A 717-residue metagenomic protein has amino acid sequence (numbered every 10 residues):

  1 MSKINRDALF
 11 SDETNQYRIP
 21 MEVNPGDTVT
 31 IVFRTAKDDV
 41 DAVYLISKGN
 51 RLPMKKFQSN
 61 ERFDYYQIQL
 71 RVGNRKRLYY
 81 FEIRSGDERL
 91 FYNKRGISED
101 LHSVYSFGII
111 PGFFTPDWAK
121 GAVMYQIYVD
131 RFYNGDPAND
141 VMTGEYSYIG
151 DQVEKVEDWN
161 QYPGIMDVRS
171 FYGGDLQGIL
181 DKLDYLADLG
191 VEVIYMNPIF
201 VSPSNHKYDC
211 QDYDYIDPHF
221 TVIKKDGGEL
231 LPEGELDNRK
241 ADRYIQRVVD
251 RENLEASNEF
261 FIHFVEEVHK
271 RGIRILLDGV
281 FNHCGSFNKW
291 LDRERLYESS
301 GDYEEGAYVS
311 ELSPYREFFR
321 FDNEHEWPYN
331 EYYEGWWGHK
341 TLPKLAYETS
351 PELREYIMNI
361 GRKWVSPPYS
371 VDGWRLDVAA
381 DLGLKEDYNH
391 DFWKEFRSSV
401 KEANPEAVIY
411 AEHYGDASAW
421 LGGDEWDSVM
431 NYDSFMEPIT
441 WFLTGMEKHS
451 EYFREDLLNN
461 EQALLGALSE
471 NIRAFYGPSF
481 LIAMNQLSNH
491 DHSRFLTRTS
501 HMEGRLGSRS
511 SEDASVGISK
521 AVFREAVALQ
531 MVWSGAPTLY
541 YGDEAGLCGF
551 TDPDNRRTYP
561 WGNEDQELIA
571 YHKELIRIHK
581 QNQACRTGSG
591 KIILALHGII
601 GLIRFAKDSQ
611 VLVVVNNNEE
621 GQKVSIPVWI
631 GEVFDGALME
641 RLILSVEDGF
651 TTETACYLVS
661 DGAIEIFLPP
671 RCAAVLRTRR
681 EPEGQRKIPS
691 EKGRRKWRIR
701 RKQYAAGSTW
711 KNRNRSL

Functional and structural regions predicted by a protein language model:
M1-Y128, N134, M142-T143, D151 (+5 more regions): Carbohydrate-interacting/catalytic domains
F33, I127, L186, M196 (+10 more regions): Conserved, mostly hydrophobic/aromatic
T35-K37, Q58, L70-N74, Y128-Y133 (+10 more regions): Short, flexible loop/turn elements at secondary-structure junctions
G121-A122, L189-I194, H269-L276, S370-W374 (+3 more regions): Loop/turn elements at helix/coil->beta-strand transitions in domains of secreted/extracellular proteins
V129-E192, P198-P368, F396, E402 (+1 more regions): Substrate-binding/active-site clefts of carbohydrate-active enzymes
V168-D175, R293, S299-E305, V309-E352 (+2 more regions): Extended substrate-binding grooves/exosites of carbohydrate-active enzymes
D175, I179-K182, S257-F264, L353-W364 (+8 more regions): Alpha-helical packing segments of well-folded alpha/beta enzyme cores
F287-D292, G361-R362, P368-S370, W393 (+6 more regions): Conserved alpha/beta catalytic core and glycan-binding cleft of carbohydrate-active enzymes
